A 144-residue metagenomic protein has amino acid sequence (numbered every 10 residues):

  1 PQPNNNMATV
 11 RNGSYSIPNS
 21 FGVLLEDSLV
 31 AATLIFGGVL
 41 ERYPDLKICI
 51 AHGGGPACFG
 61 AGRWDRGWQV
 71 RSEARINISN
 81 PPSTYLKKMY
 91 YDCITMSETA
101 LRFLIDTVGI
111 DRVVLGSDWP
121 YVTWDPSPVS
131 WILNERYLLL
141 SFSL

Functional and structural regions predicted by a protein language model:
P1-N6, W119-Y121: Short glycine-enriched loops at secondary-structure junctions
N12-G38, R42-Y43, K47-L144: H/E-rich (His + Asp/Glu) clusters that bind or coordinate divalent metals
